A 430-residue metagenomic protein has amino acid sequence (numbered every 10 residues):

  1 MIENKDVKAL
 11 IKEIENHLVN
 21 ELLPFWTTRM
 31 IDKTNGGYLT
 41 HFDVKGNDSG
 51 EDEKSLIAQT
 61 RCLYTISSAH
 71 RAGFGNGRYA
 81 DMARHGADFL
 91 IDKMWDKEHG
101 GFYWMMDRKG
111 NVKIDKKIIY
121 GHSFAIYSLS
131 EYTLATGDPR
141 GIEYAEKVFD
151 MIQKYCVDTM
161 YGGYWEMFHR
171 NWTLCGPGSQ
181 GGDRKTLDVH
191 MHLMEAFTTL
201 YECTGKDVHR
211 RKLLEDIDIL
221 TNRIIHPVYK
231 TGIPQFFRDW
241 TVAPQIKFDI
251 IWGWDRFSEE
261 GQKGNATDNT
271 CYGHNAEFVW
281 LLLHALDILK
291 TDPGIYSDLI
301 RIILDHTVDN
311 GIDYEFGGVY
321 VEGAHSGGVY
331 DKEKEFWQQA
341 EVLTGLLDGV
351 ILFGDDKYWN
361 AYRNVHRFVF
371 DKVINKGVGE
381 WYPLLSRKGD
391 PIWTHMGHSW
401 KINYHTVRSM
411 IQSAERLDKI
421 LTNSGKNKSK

Functional and structural regions predicted by a protein language model:
M1-K430: Glycan-recognition and catalytic cores of secretory/periplasmic carbohydrate-active enzymes
